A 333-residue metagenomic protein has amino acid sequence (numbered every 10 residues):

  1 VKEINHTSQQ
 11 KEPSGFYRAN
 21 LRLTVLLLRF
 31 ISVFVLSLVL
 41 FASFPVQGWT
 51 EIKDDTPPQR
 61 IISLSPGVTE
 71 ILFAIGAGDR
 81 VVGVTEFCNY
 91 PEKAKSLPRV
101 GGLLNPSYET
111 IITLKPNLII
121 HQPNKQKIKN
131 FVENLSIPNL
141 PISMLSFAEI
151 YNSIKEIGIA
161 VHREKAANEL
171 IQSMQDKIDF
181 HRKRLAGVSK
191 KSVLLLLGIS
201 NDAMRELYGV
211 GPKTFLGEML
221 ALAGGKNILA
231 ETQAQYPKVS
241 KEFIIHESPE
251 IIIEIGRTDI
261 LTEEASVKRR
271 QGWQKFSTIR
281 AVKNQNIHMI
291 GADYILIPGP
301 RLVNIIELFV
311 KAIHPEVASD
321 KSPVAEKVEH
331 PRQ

Functional and structural regions predicted by a protein language model:
V1-L27: N-terminal secretory signal peptides that target proteins for export/translocation
R29-S43: Bacterial N-terminal signal peptides
G48-T50: Boundary at the C-terminal end of the N-terminal hydrophobic targeting segment
D54-R60, K127-M204, L229-A234, V282-Q333: Extracytoplasmic substrate-binding proteins
Q59-Q126, I137, I228, G256: A short, structured surface patch at a secondary-structure boundary
T85, V210-Y236, E254-G256: His/Asp/Glu-enriched short active-site or ligand-binding loop at hydrolase and phosphoryl-transfer sites
Y108-K115, N134-L135, V239-S248: Short helices/loops that flank or line small-molecule/ion binding pockets
K125-N134, I251-R270: A ligand-binding cleft/hinge motif common to bilobed small-molecule-binding domains
